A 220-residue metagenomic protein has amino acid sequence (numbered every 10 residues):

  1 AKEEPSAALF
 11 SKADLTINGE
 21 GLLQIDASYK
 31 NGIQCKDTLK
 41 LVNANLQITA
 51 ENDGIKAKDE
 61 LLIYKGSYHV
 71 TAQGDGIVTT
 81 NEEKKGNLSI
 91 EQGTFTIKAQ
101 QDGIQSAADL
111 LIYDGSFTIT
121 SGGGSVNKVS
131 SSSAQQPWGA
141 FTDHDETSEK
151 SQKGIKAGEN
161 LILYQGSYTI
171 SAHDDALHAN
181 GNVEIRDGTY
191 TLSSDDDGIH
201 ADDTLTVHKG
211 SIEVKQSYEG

Functional and structural regions predicted by a protein language model:
A1-G220: A composition-driven surface/loop motif
